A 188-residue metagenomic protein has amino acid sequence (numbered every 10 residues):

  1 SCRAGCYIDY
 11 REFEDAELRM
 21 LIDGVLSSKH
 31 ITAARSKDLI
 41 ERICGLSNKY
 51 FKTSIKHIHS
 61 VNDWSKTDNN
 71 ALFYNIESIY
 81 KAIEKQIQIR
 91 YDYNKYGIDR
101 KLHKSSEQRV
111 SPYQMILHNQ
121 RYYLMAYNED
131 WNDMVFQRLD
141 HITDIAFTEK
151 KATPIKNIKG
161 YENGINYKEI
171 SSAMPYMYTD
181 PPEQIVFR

Functional and structural regions predicted by a protein language model:
Y7-G97: Bulky hydrophobic/aromatic content
S47, I83, N119, T143-E149: Short, well-ordered alpha-helical segments in soluble proteins
Y80-V135: Loop-centered beta-sheet repeat module
M125-R188: Surface-exposed, charged, gly/pro-rich loop-and-adjacent secondary-structure segments at domain edges
